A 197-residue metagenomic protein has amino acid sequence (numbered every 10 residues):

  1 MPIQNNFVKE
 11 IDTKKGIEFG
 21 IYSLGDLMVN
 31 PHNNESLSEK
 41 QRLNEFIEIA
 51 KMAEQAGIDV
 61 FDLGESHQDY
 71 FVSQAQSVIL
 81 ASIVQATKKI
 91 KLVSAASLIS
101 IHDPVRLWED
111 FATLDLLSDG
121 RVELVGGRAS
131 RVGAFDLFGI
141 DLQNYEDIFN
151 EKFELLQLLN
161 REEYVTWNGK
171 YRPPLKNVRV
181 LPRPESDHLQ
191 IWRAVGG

Functional and structural regions predicted by a protein language model:
P2-I17, H32, R106-G197: Internal, glycine-rich beta/alpha segment that forms the wall or movable "lid" of small-molecule/cofactor binding
P2-T87, K91, H188-L189: N-terminal beta1-alpha1-beta2 module of alpha/beta enzyme domains
I21-S23, L63-E65, S94-L98, G126-R128 (+1 more regions): A cross-domain feature marking catalytic cores of carbohydrate-active enzymes and several ubiquitous metabolic/repair
M28, Y70, I101, R131-G133 (+1 more regions): Flexible, glycine-rich phosphate/dinucleotide-binding loops and adjacent beta-alpha linkers at cofactor/substrate
E35-R42, V72, D103, D141-F149: Residue-level preference for long, well-ordered alpha-helices that form the structural scaffold of enzyme catalytic
K40-R42, S100-T113: Glycine-rich anion/phosphate-binding loops
F46, A50-K51, F61-D62, I101-R106 (+2 more regions): Conserved N-terminal glycine/acidic-rich loop preference
Q68-D69, V93-I101, D141-Q143: The substrate-binding groove and active-site-proximal loops of carbohydrate-active enzymes, especially glycoside
